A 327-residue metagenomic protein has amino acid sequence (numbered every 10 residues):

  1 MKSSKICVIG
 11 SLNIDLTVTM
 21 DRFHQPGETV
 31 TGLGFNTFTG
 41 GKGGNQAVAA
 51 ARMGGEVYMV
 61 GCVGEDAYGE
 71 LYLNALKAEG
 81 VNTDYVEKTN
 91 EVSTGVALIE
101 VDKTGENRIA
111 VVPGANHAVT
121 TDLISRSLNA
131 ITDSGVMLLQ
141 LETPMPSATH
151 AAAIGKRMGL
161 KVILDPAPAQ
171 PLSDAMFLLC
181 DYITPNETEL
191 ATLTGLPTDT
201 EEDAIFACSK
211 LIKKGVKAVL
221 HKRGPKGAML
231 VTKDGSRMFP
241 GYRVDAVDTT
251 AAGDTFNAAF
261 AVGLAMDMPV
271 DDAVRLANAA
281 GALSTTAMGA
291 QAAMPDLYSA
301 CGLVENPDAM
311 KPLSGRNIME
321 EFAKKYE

Functional and structural regions predicted by a protein language model:
M1-C62, A67-A78, A246-V247, P312-E327: Glycine-rich phosphate/adenosyl-contacting loop at the front of the ribokinase-like
K2-I6, P171, A175, E201-E327: Conserved phosphate-binding/catalytic region of the ribokinase-like
A51-R52, K156, A265: Gly/Ala-rich phosphate-binding loop of Rossmann-like dinucleotide-binding domains, activating on the conserved
C62, Y85-T89, I99-V136, L141: Conserved phosphate-binding/catalytic loop of the ribokinase/pfkB sugar-kinase fold
A75, E79-E91: A glycine-rich helix N-cap at a beta->alpha junction
G80, H117-D122, V162-A169: Short gly/ser/thr-rich secondary-structure transition/capping motifs
V136-F206, P225-A228: Conserved beta-alpha-beta core of the PfkB/ribokinase-like small-molecule kinase fold
